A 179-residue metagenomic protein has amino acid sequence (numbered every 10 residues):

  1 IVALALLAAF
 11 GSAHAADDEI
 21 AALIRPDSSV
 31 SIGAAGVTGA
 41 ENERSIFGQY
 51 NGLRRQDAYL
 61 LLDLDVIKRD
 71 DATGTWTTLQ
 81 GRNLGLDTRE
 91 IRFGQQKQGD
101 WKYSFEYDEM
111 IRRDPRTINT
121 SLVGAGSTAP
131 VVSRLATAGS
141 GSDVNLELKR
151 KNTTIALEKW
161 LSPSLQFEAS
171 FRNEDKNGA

Functional and structural regions predicted by a protein language model:
A16-D71: Outer-membrane beta-barrel initiation region
I24, Q56-L62, G85-R89, E147-T153: Residues that define the transmembrane beta-barrel architecture of outer-membrane proteins
V30-G36, L79-N83, Q95, F105-E109 (+1 more regions): Transmembrane beta-barrel strands of outer-membrane/channel proteins
G36-N42, G85-R89, W101, I111-T117 (+4 more regions): Gram-negative outer-membrane beta-barrel proteins
V37, D108-V144: Outer-membrane beta-barrel translocator/channel fold
F47-G52, W76-T78, G139-D143, T154 (+1 more regions): Extracellular loop and loop/strand-boundary signature of outer-membrane beta-barrel proteins
L62-K68, I91-Q95, I155-K159: Residues on the lipid-exposed face of transmembrane beta-strands in outer-membrane beta-barrel proteins
R69-T73, Q98-D100, S162-S164: Outer-membrane beta-barrel channels and translocator barrels
